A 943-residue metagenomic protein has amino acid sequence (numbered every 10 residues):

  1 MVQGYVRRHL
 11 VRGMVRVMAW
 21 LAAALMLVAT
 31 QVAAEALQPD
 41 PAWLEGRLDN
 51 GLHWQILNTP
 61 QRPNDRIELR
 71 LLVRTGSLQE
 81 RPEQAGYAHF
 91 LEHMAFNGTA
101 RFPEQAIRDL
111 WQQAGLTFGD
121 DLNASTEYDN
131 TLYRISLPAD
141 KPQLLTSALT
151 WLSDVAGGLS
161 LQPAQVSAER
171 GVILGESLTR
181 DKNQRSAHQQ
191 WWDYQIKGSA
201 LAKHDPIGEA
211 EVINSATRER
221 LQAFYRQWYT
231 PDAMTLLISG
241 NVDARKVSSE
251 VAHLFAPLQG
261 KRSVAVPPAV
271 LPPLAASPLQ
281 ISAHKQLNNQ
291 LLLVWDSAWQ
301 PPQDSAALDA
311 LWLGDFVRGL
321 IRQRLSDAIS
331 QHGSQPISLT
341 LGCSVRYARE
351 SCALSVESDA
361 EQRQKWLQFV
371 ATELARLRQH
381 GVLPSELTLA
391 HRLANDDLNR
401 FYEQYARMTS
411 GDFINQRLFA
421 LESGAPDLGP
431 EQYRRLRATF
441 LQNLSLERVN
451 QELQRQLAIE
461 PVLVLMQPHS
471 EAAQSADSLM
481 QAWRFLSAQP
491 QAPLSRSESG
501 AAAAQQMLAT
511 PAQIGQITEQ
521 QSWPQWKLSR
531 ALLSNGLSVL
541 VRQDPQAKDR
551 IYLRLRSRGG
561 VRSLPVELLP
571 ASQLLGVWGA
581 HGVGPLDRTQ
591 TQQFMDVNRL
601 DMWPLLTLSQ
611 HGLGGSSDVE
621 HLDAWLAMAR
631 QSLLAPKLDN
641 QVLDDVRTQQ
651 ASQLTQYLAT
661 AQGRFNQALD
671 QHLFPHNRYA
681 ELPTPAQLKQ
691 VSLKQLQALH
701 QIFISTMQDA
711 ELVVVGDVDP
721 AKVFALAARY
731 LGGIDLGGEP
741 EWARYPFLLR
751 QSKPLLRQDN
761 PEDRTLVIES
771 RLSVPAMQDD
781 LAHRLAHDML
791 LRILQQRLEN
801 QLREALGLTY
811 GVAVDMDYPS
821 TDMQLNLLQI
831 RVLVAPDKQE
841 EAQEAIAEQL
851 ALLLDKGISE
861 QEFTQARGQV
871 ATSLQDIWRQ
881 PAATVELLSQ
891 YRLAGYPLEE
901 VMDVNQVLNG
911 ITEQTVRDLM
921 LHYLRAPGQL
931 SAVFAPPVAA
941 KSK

Functional and structural regions predicted by a protein language model:
M1-M14: N-terminal secretory signal peptides that target proteins for export/translocation
V15-A23: Sec-dependent signal peptide recognition, specifically the positively charged N-region followed immediately by
A29-A33: N-terminal signal peptide c-region/cleavage motif recognized by signal peptidases
A34-I56, D243-H284, N289-A298, A307 (+8 more regions): Proteolytic maturation boundary segments
L57, N64-E80, G86-A88, Q105-D154 (+12 more regions): M16 family metallopeptidases and their MPP-like homologs
A85-H93, N97, R318-G319, L569-V577 (+1 more regions): Active-site recognition of the HExxH zinc-binding catalytic motif
R170-I196, A200-R220, F224-A233, S239 (+5 more regions): Hydrophobic, small-residue-rich alpha-helical packing segments that form membrane-like cores
E219-V242, K246-V247, K694-K722, A727: Internal metal/ion-chelating core segments
